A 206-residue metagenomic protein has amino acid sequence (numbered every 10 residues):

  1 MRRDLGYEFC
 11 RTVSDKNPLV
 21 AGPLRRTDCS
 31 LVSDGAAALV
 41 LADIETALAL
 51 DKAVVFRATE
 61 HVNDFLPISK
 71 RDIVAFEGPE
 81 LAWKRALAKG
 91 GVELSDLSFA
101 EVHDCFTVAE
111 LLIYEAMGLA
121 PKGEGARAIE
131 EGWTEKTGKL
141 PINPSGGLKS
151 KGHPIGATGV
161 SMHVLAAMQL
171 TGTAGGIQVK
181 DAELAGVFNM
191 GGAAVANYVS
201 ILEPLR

Functional and structural regions predicted by a protein language model:
M1-A75, A88, L94-D96, L111-P154 (+1 more regions): Acyl-thioester C-C bond-transforming condensing/cleaving domain
D96-V102: Short glycine-rich phosphate-binding loop at a beta-alpha junction
